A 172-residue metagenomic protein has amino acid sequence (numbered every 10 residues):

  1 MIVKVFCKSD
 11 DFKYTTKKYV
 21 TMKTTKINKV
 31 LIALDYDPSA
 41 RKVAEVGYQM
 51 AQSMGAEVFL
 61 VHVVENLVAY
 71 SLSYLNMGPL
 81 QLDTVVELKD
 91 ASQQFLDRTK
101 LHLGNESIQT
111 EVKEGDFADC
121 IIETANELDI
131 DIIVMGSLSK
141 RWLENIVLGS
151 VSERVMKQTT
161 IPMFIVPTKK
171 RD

Functional and structural regions predicted by a protein language model:
M1-K42, K157-D172: Intrinsically disordered or low-complexity boundary/linker segments at protein termini and domain junctions
V3-F6, Y14-T25, K100-I133, K170-D172: Structural beta-alpha unit
K23-G78: Small/aliphatic-rich secondary-structure junction motif
F59-V61, Q109-K113, F164: General small-molecule cofactor/ligand-binding pocket signal
L75-P79, E127-L128, V151-S152: Short, hinge-like loop/turn segments at secondary-structure boundaries
P79-A91: A short acidic, glycine-rich active-site loop that binds or catalyzes chemistry on phosphate/adenosine moieties
I132-R154, D172: Glycine-rich, Arg-bearing micro-motifs that act as flexible, cationic patches
